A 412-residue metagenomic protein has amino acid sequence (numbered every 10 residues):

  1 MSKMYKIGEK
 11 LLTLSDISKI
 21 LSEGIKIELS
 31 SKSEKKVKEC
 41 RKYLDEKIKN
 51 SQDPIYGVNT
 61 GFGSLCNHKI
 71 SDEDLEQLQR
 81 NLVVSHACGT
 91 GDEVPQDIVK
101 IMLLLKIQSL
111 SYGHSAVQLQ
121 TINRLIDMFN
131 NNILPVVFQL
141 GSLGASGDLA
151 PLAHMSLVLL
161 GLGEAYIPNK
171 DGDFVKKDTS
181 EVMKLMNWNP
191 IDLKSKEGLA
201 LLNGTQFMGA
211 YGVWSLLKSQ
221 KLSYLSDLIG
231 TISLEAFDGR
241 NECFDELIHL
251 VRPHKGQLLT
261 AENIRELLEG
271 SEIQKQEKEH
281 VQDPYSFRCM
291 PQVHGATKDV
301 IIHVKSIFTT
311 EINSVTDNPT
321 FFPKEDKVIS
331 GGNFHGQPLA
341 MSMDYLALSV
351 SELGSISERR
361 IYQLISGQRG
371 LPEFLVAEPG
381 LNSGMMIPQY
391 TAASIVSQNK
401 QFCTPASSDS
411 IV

Functional and structural regions predicted by a protein language model:
M1-Q52: N- or domain-start disorder-to-order transition segments that initiate the globular core
K35-P54, L125-Q139, M186-I191, F321-V328: Short, hydrophobic/aliphatic alpha-helical segments
S64-Q79: Glycine-rich loop at the start of a catalytic domain that most often binds anionic cofactors/ligands
A87, G91-P95, V99-H254: Active-site cavity-forming subdomains of large catalytic enzyme subunits
L201, T231-S355: Accessory "access/gating" subregions that flank catalytic or transport cores
A210, E246-L250, C289, S330-G331 (+1 more regions): Short beta-alpha connecting loops at secondary-structure transitions that line or flank enzyme active sites
H335-V412: C-terminal catalytic subdomain
